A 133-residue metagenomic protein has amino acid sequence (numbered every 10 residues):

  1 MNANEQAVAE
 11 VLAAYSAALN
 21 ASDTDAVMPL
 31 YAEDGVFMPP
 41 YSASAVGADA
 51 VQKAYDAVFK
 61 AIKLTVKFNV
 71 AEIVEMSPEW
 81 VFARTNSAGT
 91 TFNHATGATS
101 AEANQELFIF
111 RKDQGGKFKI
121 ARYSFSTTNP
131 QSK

Functional and structural regions predicted by a protein language model:
M1-P29, V36-K133: A beta-strand edge to alpha-helix "cap/lid" segment located at domain peripheries
